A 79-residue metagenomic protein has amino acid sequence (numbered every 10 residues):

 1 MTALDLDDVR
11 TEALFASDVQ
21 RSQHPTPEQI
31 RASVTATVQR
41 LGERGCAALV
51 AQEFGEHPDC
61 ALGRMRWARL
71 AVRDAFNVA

Functional and structural regions predicted by a protein language model:
M1-T26, A32-A36, A48, L62-G63 (+1 more regions): Long, charge-rich, low-complexity intrinsically disordered regions
Q39-L41: Short helix-capping/hinge SLiMs at alpha-helix to coil transitions
F54-A61: Short, basic interhelical loop/turn and adjoining N-cap of the next helix at nucleic-acid- or acidic-partner-contacting
